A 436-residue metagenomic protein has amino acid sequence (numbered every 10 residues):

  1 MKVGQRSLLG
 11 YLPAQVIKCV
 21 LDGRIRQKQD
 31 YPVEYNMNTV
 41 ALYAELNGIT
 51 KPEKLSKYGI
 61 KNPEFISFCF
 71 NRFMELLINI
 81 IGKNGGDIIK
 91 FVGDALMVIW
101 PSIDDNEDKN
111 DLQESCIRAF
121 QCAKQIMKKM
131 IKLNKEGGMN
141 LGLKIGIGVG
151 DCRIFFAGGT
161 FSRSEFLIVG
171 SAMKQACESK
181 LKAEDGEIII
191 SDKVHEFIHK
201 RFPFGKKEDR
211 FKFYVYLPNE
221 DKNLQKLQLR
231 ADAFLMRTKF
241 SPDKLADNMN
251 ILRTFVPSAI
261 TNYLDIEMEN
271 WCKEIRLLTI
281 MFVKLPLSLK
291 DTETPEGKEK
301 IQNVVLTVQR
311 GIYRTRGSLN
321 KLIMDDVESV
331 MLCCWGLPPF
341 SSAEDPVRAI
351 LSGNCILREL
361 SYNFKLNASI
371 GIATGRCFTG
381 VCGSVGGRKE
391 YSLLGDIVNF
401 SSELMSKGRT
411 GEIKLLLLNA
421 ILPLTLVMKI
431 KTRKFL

Functional and structural regions predicted by a protein language model:
M1-V92, F211-E328, L337-E344, R348 (+1 more regions): Juxtacatalytic helix/coil linker segments that couple regulatory or sensory modules to the catalytic cores
K28, N38-N47, I78-R118, M130-S171 (+5 more regions): Catalytic core of nucleotidyl cyclases, primarily class III adenylyl/guanylyl cyclases
P32-V40, K54-F70, N110, E114 (+6 more regions): Conserved cytosolic headpiece of P-type ATPases
E53-K57, G158-T160, R201-F202, E293-E296 (+1 more regions): Short coil/turn segments at secondary-structure boundaries
F73, L77, C122, A172-S179 (+3 more regions): Structural preference for long, well-ordered alpha-helical segments in enzyme cores
D104-I117, C122, G205, D209-N219: Conserved cytosolic catalytic headpiece of P-type ATPases
N134, S171-D192, L357-A368, T374 (+2 more regions): Catalytic/regulatory signature loops of cyclic-dinucleotide turnover enzymes and related class III nucleotidyl cyclases
G150-F156, R163, K182-K273, G375-V381 (+3 more regions): Cytosolic regulatory/linker segments at or just downstream of nucleotide-handling modules in signal-transduction
